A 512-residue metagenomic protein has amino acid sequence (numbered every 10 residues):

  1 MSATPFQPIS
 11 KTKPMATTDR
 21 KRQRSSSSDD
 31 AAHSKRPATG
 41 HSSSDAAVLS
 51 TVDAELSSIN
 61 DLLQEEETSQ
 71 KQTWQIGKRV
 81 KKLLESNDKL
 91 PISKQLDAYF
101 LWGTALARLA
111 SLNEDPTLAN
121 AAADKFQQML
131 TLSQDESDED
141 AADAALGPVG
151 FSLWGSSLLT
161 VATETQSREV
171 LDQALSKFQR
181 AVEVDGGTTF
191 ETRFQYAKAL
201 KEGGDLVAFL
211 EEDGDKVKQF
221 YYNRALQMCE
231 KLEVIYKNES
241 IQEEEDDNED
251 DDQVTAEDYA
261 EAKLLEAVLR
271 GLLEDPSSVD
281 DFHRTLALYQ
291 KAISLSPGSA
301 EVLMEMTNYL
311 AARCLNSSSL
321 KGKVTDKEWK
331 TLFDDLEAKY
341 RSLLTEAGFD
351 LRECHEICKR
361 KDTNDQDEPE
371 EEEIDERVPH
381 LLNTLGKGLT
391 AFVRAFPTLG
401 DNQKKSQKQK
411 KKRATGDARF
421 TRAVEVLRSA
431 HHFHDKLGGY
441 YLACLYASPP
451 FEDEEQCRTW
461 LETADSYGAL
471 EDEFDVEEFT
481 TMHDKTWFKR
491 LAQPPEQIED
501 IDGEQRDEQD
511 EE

Functional and structural regions predicted by a protein language model:
S2-F6, A16-A31, P37-S42, E473-E512: Terminal, low-structured helical/coil segments at or just beyond the last alpha-helical repeat
A3-K78, L83-L84, S93: N-terminal leader/linker segments that initiate helical-solenoid repeat arrays
S27-S28, D135-A142, I241-Q253, N364-E372 (+1 more regions): Acidic, Ser/Thr-interspersed intrinsically disordered low-complexity regions
S44-E65, I92-L112, D140-E164, G186-E211 (+5 more regions): Amphipathic alpha-helical repeat scaffolds of TPR domains
E65-S86, N113-D135, S167-Q179, G214-E245 (+3 more regions): Helix-turn-helix repeat elements of alpha-solenoid scaffolds
P91-I92, L130, E136-V149, V182 (+9 more regions): Boundary/linker segments of alpha-helical solenoid repeat arrays
A122, S157-L158, A174-A181, Y196-L200: Fold-core signature of tandem repeat domains
A395, R413-K485: Alpha-helical protein-protein interaction modules
